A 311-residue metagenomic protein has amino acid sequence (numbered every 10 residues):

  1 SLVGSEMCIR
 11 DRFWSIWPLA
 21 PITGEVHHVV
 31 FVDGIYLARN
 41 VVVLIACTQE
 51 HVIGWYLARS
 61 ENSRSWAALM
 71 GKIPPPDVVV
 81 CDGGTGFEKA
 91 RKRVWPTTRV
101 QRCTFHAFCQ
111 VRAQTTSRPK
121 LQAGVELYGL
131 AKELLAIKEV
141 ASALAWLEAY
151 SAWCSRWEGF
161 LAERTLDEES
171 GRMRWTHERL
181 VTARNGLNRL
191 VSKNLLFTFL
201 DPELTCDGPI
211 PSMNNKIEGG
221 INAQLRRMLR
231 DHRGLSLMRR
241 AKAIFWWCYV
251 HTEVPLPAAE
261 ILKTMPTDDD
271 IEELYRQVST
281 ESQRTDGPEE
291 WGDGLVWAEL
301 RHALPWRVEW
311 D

Functional and structural regions predicted by a protein language model:
L2-I9: Short, small-residue-biased leader/transition segments that mark boundaries at the very start of proteins
R10-G24: Short, basic alpha-helical nucleic acid-contact segments in DNA-binding proteins and DNA transaction factors
G24-L37: Two-metal-ion RNase H-like nuclease active-site motif
D33, A46, E50, V79-D82 (+3 more regions): Mobile genetic element proteins and their domesticated derivatives, centered on retroelements and DNA transposons
D33, D82-A131: Conserved beta-strand -> loop -> alpha-helix junction used to position metal-binding or nucleic-acid-contacting
C47-Q49, L69-P74, R91-R102: Short, surface-exposed basic-aromatic patches at helix termini and helix-loop junctions that form
V52-V80: Active-site beta-loop-alpha junctions of metal-dependent nucleic acid enzymes, especially the RNase H-like/DDE
C81-G84, E88, G129-D311: Acidic/histidine-rich catalytic cores and adjacent linkers of DNA breakage/strand-transfer/modification proteins
